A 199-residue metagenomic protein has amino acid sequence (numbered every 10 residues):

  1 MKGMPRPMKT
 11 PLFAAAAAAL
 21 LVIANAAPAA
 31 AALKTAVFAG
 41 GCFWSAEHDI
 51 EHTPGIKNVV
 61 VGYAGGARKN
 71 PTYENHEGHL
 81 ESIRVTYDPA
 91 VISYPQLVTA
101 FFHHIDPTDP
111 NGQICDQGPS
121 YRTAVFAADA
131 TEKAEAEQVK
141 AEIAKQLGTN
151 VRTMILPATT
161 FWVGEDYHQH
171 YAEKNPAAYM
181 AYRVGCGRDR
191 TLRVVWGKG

Functional and structural regions predicted by a protein language model:
M1-M8: N-terminal secretory signal peptides that target proteins for export/translocation
K9-L12, D129: Generic alpha-helix initiation/capping and coil-helix boundary signal
P11-A24: Bacterial N-terminal signal peptides
P28-G199: Flexible coil/turn and secondary-structure edge motifs
